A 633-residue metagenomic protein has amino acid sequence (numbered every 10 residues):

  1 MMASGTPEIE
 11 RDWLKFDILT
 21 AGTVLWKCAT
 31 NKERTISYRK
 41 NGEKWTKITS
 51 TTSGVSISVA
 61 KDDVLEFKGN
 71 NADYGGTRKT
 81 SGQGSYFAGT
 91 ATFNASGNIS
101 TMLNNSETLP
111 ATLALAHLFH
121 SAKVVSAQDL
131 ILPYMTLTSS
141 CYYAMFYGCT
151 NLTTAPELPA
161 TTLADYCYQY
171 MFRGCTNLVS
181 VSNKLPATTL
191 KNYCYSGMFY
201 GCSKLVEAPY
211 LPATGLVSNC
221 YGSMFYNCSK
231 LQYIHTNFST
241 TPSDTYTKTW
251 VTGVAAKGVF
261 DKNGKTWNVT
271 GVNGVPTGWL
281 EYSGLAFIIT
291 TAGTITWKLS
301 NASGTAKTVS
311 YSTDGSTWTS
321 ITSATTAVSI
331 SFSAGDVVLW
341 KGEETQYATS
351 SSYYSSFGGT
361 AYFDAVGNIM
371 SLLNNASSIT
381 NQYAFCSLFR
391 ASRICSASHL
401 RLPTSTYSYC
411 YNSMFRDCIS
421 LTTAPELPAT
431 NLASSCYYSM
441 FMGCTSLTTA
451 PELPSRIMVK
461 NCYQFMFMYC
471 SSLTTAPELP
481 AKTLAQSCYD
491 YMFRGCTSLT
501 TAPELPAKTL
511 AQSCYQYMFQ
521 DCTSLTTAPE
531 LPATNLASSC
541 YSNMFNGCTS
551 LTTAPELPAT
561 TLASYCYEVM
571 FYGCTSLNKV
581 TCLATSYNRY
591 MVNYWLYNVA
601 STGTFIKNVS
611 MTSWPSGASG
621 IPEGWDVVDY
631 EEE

Functional and structural regions predicted by a protein language model:
S4-E633: Solvent-exposed loop and capping/linker segments of extracellular ligand-binding repeat ectodomains
